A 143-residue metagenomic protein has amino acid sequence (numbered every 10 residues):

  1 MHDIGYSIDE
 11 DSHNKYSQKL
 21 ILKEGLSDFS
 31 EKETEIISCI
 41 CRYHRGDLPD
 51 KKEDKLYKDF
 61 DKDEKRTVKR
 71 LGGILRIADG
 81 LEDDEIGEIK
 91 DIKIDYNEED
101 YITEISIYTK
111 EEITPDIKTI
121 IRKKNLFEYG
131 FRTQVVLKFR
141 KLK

Functional and structural regions predicted by a protein language model:
M1-I94: Divalent metal-dependent catalytic cores for phosphoryl transfer on phosphate-bearing substrates
L81-D84, F127-G130, Q134: Hydrophobic alpha-helical segments
I94, I105-I107, V135-L137: Hydrophobic beta-strand residues in large extracellular and virion-surface proteins
E98-T103, Y129-F131: Short flexible coil/turn linkers enriched for glycine and charged/polar residues that connect secondary-structure
E104-K118: A short interface-forming secondary-structure element
T109-E112, K123, F139: C-terminal accessory subdomains of helicases
P115-G130: Extended Gly/Ser/Thr-rich low-complexity repeat segments, especially those forming or decorating extracellular
F131-K143: A short amphipathic beta-strand at an alpha->beta junction
